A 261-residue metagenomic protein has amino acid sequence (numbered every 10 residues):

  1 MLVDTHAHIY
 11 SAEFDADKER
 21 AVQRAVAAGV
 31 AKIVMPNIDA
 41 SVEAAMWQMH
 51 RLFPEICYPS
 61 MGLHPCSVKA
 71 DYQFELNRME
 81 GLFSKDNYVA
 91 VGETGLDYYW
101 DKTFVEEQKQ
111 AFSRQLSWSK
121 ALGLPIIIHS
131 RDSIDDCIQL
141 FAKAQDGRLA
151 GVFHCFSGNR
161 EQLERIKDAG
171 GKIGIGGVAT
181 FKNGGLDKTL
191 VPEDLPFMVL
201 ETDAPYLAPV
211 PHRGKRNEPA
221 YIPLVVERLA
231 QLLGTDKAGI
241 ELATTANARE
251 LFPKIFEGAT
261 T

Functional and structural regions predicted by a protein language model:
M1-T261: Mid-domain alpha/beta scaffold segments of enzyme catalytic cores
